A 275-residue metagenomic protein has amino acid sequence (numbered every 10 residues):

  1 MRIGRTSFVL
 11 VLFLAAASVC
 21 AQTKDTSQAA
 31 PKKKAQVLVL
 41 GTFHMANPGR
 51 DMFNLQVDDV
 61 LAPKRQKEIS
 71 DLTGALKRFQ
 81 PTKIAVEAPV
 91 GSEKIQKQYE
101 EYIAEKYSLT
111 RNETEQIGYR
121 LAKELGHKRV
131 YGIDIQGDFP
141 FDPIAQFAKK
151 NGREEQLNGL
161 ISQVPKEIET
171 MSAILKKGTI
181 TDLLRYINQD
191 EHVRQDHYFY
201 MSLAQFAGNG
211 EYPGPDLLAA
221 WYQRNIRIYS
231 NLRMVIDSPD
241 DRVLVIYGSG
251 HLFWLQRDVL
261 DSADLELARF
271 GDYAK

Functional and structural regions predicted by a protein language model:
M1-T6: Positively charged n-region of N-terminal signal peptides that target proteins for export
S7-A17: Bacterial N-terminal signal peptides
V19-T23: Boundary at the C-terminal end of the N-terminal hydrophobic targeting segment
H44-R65: Acidic/histidine-rich helix-loop elements that form or flank divalent-metal/phosphate-binding sites at the catalytic
D58-T73, I103, S230: N-terminal post-signal-peptidase region of extra-cytosolic proteins
Q80-V86: Proline-aspartate-enriched helix->loop->beta-strand connector
K97-V235: Hydrophobic, often amphipathic alpha-helical segments used for membrane interaction and targeting
L218-K275: A cross-kingdom marker for long, charged
